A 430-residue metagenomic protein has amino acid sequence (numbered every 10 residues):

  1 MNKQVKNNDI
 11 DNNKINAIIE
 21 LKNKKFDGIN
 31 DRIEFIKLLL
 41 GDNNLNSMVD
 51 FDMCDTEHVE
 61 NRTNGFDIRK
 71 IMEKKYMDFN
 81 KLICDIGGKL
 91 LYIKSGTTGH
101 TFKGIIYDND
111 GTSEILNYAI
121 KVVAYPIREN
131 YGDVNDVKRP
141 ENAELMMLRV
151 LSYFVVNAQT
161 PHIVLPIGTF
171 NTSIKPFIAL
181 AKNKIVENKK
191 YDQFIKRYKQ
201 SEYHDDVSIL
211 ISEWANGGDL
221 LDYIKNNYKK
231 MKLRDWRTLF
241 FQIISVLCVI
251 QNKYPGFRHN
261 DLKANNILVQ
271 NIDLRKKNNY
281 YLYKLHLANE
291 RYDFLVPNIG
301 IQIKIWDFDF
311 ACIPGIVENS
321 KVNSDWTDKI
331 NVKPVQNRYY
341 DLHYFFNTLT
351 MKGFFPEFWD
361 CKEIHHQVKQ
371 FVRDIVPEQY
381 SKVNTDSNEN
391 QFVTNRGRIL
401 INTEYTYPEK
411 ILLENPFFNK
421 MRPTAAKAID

Functional and structural regions predicted by a protein language model:
M1-N13, C54, H58, R62 (+10 more regions): Compositionally biased low-complexity segments enriched in polar/charged residues
D11-V49, S320, K329-D430: Helical subdomain adjoining the active site within ATP-dependent kinase catalytic cores
T56-E114: ATP-binding glycine-rich phosphate-binding loop
G104-V164: ATP-binding glycine-rich loop module of kinase domains
L151, N227-H259, A264, L274: Conserved kinase catalytic-core helix
P161-L233: Conserved structural core of kinase catalytic domains
G256-Q336: Catalytic activation segment of kinase domains across protein kinase-like and atypical kinase folds
